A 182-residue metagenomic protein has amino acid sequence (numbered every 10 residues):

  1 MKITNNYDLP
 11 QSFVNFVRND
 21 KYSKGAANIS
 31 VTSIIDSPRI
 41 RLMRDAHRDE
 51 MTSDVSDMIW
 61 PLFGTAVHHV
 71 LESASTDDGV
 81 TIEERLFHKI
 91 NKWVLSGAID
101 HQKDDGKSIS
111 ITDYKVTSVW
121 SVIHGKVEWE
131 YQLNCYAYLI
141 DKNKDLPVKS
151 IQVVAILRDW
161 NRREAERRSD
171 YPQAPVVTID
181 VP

Functional and structural regions predicted by a protein language model:
M1-N5, N91, Y138-P182: Metal-dependent nuclease catalytic regions and adjoining charged, substrate-binding loops involved in nucleic-acid end
M1-S110, S118-Y131: Metal-dependent nuclease catalytic cores that hydrolyze phosphodiester bonds in DNA/RNA, characterized by
V55-D57, L133-Y136, A174-V176: Short, surface-exposed linear patches
H69-S75, V122-V153, R158: Metal-dependent nuclease catalytic cores in nucleic-acid-processing enzymes, especially RNase H-like/related
